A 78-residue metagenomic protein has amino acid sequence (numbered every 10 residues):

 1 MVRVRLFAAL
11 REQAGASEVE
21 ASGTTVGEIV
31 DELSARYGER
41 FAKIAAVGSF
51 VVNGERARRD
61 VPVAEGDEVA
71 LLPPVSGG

Functional and structural regions predicted by a protein language model:
M1-G77: Ubiquitin-like/PB1-type beta-grasp interaction modules and other compact soluble beta-rich domains
